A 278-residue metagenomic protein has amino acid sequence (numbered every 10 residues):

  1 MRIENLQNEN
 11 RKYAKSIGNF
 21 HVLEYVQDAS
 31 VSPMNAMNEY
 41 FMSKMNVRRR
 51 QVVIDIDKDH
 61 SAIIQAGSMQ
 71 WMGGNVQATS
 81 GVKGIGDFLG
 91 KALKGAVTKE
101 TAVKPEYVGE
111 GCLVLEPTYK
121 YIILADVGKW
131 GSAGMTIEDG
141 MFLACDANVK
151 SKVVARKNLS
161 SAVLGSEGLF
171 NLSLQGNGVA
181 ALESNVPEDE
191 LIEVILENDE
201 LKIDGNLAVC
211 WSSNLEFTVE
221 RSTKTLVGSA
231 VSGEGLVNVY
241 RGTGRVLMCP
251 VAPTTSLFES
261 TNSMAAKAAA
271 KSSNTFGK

Functional and structural regions predicted by a protein language model:
M1-K278: Composition-driven recognition of glycine/serine/threonine/acidic- and proline-rich low-complexity segments and repeats
